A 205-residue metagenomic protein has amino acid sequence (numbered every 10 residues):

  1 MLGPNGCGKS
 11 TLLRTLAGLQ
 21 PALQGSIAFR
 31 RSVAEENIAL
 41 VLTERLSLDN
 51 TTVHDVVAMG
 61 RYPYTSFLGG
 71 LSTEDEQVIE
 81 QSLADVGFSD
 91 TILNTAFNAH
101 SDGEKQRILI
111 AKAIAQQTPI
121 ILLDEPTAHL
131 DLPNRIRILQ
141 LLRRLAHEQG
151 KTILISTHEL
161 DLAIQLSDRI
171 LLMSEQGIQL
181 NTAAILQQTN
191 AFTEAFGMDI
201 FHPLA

Functional and structural regions predicted by a protein language model:
A17: Helix-to-loop junction immediately C-terminal to a conserved catalytic motif
G25-E36: Conserved ABC transporter NBD signature motif
A96-H100: Conserved ABC ATPase signature
I110-A111: Hydrophobic anchor residue at the start of the ABC signature
I121-D124: Catalytic Walker B motif of ABC-type/P-loop ATPase nucleotide-binding domains
T157-H158: H-loop/switch region of ABC-family ATPase nucleotide-binding domains
R169-A183: H-loop (His-switch) and adjacent beta-strand-loop-beta switch element of ABC-type ATPase nucleotide-binding domains
